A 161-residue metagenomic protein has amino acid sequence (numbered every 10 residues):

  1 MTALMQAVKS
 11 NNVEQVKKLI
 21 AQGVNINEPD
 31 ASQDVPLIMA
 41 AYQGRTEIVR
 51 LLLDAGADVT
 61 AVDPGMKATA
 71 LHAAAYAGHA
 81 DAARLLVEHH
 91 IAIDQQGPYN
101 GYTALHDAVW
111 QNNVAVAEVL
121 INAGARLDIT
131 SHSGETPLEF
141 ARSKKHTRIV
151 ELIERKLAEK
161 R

Functional and structural regions predicted by a protein language model:
M1-A3, H89, N122-A123, H132-E135 (+1 more regions): Ankyrin-repeat-protein effector appendages
M1-Q22, A31-D34, I38, D54 (+1 more regions): Intrinsically disordered, low-complexity regulatory segments in ankyrin-centric signaling systems
Q15, E47-I48, D81-A82, A115-V116 (+1 more regions): Conserved ankyrin/ankyrin-like repeat signature
K17-N25, R50-D58, R84-A92, E118-R126 (+1 more regions): Ankyrin repeat domain, specifically the short helix-to-loop turn at the C-terminus of the second helix of each repeat
I26-P29, V59-D63, I93-G97, I129-T130: Ankyrin repeat boundary signal
Q33, M66-K67, N100-G101, G134: Start-of-repeat signature of ankyrin repeats
